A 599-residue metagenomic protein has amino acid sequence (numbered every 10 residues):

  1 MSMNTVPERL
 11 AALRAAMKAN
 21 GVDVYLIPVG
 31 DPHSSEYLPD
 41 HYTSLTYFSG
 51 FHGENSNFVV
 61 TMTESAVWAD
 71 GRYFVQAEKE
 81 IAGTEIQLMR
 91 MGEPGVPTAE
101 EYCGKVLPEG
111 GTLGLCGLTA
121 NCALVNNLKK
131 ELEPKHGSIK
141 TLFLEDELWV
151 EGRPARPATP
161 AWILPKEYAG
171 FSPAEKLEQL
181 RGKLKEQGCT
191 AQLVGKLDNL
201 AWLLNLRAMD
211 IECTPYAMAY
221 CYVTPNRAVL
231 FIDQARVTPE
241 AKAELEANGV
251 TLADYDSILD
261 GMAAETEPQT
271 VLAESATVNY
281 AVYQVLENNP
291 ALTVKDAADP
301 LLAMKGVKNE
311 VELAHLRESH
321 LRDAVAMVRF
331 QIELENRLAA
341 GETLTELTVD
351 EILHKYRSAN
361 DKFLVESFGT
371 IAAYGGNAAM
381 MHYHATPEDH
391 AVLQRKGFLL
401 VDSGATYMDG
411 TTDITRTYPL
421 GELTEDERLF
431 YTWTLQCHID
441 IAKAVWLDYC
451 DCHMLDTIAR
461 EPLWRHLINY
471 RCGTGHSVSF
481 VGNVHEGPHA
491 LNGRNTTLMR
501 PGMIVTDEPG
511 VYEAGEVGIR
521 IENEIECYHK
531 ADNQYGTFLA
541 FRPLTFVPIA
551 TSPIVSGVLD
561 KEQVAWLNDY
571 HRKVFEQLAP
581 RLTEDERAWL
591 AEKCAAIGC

Functional and structural regions predicted by a protein language model:
M1-C599: Active-site neighborhoods and metal-handling regions in enzymes and metal-associated proteins
